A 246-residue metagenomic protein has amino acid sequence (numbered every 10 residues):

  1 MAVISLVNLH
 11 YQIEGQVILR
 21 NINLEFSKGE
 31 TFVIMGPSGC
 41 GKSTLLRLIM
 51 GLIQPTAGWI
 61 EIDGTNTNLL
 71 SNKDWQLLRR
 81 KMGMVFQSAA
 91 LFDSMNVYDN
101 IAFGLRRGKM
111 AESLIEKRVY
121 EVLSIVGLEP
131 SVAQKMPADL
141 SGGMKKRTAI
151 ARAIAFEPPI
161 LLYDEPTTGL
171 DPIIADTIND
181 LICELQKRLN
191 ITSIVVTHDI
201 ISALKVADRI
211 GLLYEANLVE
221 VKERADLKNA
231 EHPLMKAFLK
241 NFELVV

Functional and structural regions predicted by a protein language model:
M50: Helix-to-loop junction immediately C-terminal to a conserved catalytic motif
N66, S113-S131: Conserved ABC ATPase "signature" region
M95-A102: Short coil-to-helix segment of the ABC ATPase nucleotide-binding domain corresponding to the Q-loop/switch region
M136-L140, M144: Conserved ABC ATPase signature
A153-I154: ABC ATPase C-loop
E157: Conserved catalytic motifs of ABC-family nucleotide-binding domains
L161-D164: Catalytic Walker B motif of ABC-type/P-loop ATPase nucleotide-binding domains
E215-A216: Conserved ABC ATPase "signature" C-loop
